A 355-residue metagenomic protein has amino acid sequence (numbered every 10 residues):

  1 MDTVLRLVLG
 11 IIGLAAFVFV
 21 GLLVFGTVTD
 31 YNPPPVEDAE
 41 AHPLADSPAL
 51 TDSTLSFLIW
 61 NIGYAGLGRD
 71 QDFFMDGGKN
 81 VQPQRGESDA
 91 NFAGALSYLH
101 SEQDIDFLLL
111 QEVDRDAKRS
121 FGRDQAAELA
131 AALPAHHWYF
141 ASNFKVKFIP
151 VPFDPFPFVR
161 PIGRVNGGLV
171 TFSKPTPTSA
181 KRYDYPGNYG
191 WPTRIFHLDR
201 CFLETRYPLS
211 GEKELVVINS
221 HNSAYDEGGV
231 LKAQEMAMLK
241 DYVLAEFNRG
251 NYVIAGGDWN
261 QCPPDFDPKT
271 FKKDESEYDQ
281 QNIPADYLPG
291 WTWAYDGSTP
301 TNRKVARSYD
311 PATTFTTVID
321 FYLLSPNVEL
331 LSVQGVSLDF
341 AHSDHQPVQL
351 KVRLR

Functional and structural regions predicted by a protein language model:
D2-A135, F140-F156, P161-N166: N-terminal, active-site-proximal structural segment of metallo-dependent hydrolase catalytic domains
D2-I11, G21-A45, R206, A237 (+2 more regions): Metal-dependent phosphoester-hydrolase catalytic domains
P34-V36, K147-E214: A well-ordered secondary-structure block
D46-L58, G66, L169-K181, H197-N219 (+2 more regions): Beta-strand-turn-beta hairpins that frame and shape the catalytic cleft of phosphate-ester-processing enzymes
S56-I62, S88, G94-G122, F172 (+5 more regions): Active-site beta-strand/loop signature of hydrolases that rely on acidic residues for catalysis
Y64-A65, V113-A117, F144-K147, P177-T178 (+3 more regions): Solvent-exposed loop/turn segments at secondary-structure junctions within structured extracellular/periplasmic domains
Y64-D72, K181, R303-K304, S332: Short, solvent-exposed loop/turn elements at domain surfaces
K79-R85, V113-D116, Y185-R194, H221-V230: Surface-exposed cleft-lining segments at the edges of enzyme active sites
